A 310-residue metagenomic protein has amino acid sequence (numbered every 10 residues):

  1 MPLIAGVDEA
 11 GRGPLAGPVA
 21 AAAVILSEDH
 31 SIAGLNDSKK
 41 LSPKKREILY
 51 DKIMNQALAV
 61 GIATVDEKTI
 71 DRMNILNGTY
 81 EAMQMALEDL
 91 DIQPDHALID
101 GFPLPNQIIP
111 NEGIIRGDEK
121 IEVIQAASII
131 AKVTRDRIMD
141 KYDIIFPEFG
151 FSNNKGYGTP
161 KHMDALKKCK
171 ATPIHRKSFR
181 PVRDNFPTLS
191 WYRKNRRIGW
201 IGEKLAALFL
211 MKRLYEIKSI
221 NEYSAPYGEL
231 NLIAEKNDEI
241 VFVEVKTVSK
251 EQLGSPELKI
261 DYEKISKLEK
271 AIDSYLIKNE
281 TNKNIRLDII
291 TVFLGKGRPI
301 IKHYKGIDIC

Functional and structural regions predicted by a protein language model:
M1-R196, W200-I201, L205, M211-R213: RNase H-like, Mg2+-dependent phosphodiesterase core, and more generally RNA phosphate-backbone-engaging helix-loop
A10-G11, I220-S224, I290-F293: Short, solvent-exposed loop/turn elements at beta->coil junctions and helix N-caps that rim active or binding pockets
P94-A97, E216-S219, N282-L287: A short coil-to-beta-strand element that immediately follows conserved catalytic motifs
P105, S249-E251, F293: Feature marks short, surface-exposed loop/turn motifs that line or immediately flank catalytic pockets and channel
I130-T134, S266-N279, I285: Metal-dependent nuclease catalytic cores in nucleic-acid-processing enzymes, especially RNase H-like/related
L210, L230-P256, I260-Y262, L268: Conserved catalytic cores of phosphodiester-cleaving nucleases, focusing on short active-site segments
L214-F242, I309: Active-site metal-binding core of divalent-cation-utilizing nuclease and nuclease-like domains
I277-C310: Domain-level recognition of nuclease-like catalytic cores that cleave nucleotide substrates
